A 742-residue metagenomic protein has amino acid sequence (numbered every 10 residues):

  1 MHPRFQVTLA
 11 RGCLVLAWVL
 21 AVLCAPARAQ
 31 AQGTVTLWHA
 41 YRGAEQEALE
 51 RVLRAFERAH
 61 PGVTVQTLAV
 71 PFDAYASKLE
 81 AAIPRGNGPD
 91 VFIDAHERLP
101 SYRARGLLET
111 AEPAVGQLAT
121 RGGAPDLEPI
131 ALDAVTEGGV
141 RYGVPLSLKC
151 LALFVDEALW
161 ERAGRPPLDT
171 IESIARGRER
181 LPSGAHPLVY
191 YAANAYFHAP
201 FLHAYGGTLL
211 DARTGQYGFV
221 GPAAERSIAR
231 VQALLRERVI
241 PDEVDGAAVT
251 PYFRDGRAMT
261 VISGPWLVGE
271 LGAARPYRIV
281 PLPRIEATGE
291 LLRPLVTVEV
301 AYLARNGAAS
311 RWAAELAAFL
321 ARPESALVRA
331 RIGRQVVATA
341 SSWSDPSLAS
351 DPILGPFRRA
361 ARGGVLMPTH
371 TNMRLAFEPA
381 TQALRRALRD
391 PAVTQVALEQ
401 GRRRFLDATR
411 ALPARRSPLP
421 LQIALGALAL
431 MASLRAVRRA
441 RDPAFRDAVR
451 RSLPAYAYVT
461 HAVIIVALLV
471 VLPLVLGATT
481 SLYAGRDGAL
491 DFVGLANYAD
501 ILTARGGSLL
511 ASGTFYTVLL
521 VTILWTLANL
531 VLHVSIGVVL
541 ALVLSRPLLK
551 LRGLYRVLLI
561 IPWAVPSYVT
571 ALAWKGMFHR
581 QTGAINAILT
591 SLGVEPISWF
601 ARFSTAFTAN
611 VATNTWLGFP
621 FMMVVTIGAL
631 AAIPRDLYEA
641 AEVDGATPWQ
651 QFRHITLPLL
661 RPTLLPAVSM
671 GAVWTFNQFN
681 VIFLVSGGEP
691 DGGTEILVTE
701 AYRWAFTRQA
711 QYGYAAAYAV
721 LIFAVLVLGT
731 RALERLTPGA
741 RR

Functional and structural regions predicted by a protein language model:
L14, A29-S101, Q117-T120, V396 (+3 more regions): Conserved N-terminal structural module of periplasmic/extracytoplasmic solute-binding proteins
H96-A152, R278-P281: Hinge/lid segment of periplasmic solute-binding proteins
E109-L127, G207-R226, R284-P294: Short, solvent-exposed loop/beta-turn-alpha elements that line the ligand-binding surface or hinge of extracytoplasmic
E137-L146, L151, S173-Y217, A223 (+1 more regions): Extracytoplasmic/periplasmic solute-binding protein
R178-R180, R213-E243, L282: Glycine-centered hinge/linker elements that transmit conformational signals in sensory and ligand-binding systems
G269-P276, I285-P379: C-terminal lobe and pocket-closing loops of periplasmic/extracytoplasmic Venus-flytrap solute-binding proteins
R362-S433: Conserved C-terminal helix/tail region of periplasmic/extracytoplasmic solute-binding proteins
P454-R742: A structural signal for multi-pass alpha-helical bundles of membrane permease subunits that mediate small-molecule
